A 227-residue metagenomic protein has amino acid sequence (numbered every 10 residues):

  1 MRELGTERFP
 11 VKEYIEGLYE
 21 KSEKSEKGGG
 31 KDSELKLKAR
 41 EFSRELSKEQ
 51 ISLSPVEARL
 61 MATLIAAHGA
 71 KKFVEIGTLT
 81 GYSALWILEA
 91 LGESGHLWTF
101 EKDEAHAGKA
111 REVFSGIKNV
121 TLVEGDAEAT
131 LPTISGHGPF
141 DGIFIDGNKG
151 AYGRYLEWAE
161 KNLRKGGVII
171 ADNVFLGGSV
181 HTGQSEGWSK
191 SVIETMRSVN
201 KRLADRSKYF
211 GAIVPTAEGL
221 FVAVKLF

Functional and structural regions predicted by a protein language model:
M1-G142, K149-I170, V174-F227: A short alpha-helical cap/connector motif
